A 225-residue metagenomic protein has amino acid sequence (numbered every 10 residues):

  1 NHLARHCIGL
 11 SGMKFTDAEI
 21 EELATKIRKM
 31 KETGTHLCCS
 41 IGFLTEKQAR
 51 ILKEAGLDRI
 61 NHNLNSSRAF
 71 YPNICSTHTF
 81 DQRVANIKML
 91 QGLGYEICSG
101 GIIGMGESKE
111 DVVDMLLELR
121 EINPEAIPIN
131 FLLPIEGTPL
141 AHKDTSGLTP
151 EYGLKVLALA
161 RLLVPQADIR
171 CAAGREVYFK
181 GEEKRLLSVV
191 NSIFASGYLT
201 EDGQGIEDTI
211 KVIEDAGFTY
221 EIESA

Functional and structural regions predicted by a protein language model:
N1-N86, E96-G100, E125-I129: Core AdoMet radical
I8, H62, L90, L119 (+2 more regions): Conserved, mostly hydrophobic/aromatic
G12-D17, T77, I103-S108, I135 (+2 more regions): Short, small-residue-enriched loops and turns at beta-alpha junctions that line or gate enzyme active sites
F15-A18, E22, C75-Q82, E107-D114 (+1 more regions): Alpha-helix N-cap and loop-to-helix initiation/capping positions
L23-I27, A49, V84-I87, L116 (+3 more regions): Generic structural signal for well-ordered alpha-helices, preferentially at hydrophobic/aromatic core positions
L44-E54, M105-R120, E176-S188: Catalytic cores of alpha/beta
Y95-G104, V112, L133-T145: Short, flexible active-site loops
R120-A225: Auxiliary Fe-S-binding modules of radical SAM enzymes
